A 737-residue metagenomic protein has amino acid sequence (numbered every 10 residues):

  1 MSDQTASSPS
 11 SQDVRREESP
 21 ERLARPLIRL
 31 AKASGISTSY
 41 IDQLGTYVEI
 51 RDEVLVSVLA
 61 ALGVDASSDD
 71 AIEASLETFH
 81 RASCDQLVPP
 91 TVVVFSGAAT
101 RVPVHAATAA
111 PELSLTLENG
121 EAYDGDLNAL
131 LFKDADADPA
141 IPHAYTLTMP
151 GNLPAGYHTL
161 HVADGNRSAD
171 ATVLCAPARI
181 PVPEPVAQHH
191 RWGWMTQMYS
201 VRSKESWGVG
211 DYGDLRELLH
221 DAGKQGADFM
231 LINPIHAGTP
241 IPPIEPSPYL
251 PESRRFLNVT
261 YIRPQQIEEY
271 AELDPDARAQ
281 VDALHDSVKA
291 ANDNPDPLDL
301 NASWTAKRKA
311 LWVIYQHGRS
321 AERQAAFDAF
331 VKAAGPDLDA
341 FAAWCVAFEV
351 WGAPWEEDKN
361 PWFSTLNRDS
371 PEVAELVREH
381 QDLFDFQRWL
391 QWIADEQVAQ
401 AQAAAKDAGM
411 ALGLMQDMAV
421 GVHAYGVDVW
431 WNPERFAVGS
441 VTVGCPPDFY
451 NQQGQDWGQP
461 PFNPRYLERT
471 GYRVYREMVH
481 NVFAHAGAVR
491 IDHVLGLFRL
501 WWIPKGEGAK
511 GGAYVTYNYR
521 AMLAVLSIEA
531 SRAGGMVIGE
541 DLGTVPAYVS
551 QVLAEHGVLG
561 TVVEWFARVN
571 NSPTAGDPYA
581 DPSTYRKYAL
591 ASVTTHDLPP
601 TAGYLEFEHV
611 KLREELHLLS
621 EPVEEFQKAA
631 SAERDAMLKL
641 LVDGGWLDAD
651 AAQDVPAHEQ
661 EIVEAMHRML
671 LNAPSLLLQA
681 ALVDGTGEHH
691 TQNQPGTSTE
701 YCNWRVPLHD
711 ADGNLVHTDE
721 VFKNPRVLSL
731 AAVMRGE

Functional and structural regions predicted by a protein language model:
M1-I232, Y270-P275, S531, M536 (+5 more regions): Carbohydrate-interacting/catalytic domains
A61-T108, E112-Y157, V162, T172-N432: Acidic/aromatic-lined carbohydrate-recognition and catalytic surfaces of CAZymes acting on diverse glycans
G120, I241-D395, G421-L677, V683-D684 (+2 more regions): Alpha-amylase-like alpha-glycosidases and glucanotransferases acting on alpha-linked glucans and related
